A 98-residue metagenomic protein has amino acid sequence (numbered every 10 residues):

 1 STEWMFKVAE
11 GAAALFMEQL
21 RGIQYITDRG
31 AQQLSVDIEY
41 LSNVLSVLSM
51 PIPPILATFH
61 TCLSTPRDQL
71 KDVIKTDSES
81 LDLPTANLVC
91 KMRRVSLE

Functional and structural regions predicted by a protein language model:
S1-E98: Extended alpha-helical "rod" scaffolds
